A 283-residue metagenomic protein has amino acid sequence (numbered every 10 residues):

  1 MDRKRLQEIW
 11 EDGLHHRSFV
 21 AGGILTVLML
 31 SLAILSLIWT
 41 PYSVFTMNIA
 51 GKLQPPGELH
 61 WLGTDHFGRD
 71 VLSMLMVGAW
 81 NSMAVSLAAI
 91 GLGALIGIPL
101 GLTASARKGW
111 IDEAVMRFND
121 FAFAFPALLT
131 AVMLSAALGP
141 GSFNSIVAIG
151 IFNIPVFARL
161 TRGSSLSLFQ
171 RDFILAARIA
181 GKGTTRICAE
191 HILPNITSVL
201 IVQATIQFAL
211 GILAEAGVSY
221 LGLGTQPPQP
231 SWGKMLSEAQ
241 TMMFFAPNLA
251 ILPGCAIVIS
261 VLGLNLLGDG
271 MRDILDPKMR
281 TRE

Functional and structural regions predicted by a protein language model:
M1-Y42, F118, I196: N-terminal signal-anchor/first transmembrane alpha helix
L6, W10, I34-S73, G222: Short membrane-interfacial helix/loop motifs at transmembrane-helix boundaries
W61, D65, V71, L95 (+3 more regions): Generic hydrophobic transmembrane alpha-helix motif, especially the helices
T64-R69, R107, A176-N195, L236: Short helix-to-coil transition segments within interhelical loops that connect adjacent transmembrane helices
V71-T103: Transmembrane alpha-helix signature in integral membrane proteins
I90-G91, I98, L102, P140-E190 (+2 more regions): Membrane-cytosol interface at the C-terminal ends of specific transmembrane alpha-helices in multi-pass membrane
L134-A137, I149, S164-S165, A214-A256 (+1 more regions): Glycine-rich helix-loop "coupling/hinge" segments at transmembrane-helix boundaries in multipass transporters
L266-E283: Short cytosolic juxtamembrane segments of multi-pass membrane proteins
